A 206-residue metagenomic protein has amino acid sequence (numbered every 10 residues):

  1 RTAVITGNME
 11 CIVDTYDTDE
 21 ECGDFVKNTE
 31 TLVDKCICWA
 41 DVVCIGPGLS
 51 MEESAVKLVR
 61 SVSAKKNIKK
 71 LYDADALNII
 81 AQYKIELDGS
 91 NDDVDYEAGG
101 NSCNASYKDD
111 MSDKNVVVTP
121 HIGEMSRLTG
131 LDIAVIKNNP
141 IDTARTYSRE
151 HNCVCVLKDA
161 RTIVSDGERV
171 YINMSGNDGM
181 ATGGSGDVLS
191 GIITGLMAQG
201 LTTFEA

Functional and structural regions predicted by a protein language model:
R1-S175: Glycine-rich phosphate/dinucleotide-binding loop and adjoining beta-alpha-beta core of small-molecule
S126-L128, T182-E205: Short, small-residue alpha-helix embedded
N139, E205-A206: Alpha-helix N-cap and coil->helix boundary residues
A144, I172-G184, E205: Short pre-catalytic strand/loop immediately N-terminal to key active-site residues, enriched for Gly-Thr
